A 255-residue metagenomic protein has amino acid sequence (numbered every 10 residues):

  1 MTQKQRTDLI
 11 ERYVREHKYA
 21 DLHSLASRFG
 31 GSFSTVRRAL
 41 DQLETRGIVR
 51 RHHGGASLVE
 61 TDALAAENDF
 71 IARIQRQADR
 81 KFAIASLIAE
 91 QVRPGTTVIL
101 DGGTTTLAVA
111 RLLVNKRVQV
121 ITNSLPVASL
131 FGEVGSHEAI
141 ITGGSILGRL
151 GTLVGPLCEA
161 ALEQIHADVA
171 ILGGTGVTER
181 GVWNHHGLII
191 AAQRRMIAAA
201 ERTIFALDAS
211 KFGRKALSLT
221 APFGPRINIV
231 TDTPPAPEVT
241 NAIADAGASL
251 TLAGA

Functional and structural regions predicted by a protein language model:
T2-I99, A110-N115, Q119, G132-H137: HTH-adjacent hinge/linker in prokaryotic transcriptional regulators
T2-R12, Y19-L25, G30-S32, E44-T45 (+1 more regions): Conserved phosphate- and dinucleotide-binding cores of soluble alpha/beta proteins, encompassing both enzyme active
E60, G102, L207: Pocket-edge structural micro-motifs
T104-T106: Gly/Ser/Thr-rich loops at beta-strand to alpha-helix junctions that form or flank small-molecule/cofactor-binding
